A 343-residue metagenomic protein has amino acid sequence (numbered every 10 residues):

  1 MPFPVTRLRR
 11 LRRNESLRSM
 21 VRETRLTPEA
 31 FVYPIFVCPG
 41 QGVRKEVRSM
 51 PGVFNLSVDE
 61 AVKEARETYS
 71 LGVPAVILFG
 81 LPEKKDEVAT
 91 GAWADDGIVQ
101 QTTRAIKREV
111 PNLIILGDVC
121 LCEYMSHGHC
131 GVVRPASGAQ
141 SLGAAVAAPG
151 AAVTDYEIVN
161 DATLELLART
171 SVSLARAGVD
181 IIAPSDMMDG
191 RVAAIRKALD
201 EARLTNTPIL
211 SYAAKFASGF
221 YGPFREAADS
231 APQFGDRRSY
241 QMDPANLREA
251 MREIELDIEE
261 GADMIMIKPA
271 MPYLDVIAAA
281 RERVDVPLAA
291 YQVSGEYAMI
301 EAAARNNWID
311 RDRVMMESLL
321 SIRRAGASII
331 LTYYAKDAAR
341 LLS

Functional and structural regions predicted by a protein language model:
P2-T6, N14, L26-V32, C38-S343: Alpha/beta enzyme core
